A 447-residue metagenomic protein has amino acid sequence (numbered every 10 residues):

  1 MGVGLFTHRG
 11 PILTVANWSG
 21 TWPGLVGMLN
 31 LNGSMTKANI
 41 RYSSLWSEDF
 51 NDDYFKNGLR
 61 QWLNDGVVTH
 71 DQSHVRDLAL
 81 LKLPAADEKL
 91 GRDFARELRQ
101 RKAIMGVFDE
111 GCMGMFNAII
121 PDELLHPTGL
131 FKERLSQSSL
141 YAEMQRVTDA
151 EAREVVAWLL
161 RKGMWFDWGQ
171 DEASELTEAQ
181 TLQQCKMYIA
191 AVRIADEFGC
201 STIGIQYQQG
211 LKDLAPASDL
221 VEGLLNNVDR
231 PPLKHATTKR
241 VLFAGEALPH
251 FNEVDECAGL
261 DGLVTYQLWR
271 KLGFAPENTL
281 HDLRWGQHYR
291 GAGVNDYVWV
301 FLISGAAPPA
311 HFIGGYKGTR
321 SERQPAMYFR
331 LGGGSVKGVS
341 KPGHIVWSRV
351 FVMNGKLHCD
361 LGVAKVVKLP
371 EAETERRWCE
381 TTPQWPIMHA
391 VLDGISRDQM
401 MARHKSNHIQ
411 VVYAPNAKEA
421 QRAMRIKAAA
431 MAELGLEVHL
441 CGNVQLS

Functional and structural regions predicted by a protein language model:
V3-F6, N64-T69, D93-R96, G163-F166 (+1 more regions): A broad, low-specificity signal for short, low-complexity segments enriched in glycine/proline and polar/charged
L5-N17, G24-L25, P127-T128, K162-G163 (+2 more regions): Anaerobic metallocofactor- and corrinoid-dependent redox/one-carbon enzyme cores, especially those from methanogenesis
S19-E151: Cap/lid and interdomain-hinge subdomains that line or gate substrate/regulatory clefts in soluble alpha/beta enzymes
L31, P84-F94, P121, V155-W165 (+2 more regions): Structured alpha-helical segments in the cores of large, soluble enzyme domains
A38, L59-R60, V67, L130 (+6 more regions): Short alpha-helical interface elements
W46-F50, Q72-L81, V156-Q184: Extended, charge-rich low-complexity interaction segments
E133-G169, R240-G245: Short connector loops at secondary-structure junctions
